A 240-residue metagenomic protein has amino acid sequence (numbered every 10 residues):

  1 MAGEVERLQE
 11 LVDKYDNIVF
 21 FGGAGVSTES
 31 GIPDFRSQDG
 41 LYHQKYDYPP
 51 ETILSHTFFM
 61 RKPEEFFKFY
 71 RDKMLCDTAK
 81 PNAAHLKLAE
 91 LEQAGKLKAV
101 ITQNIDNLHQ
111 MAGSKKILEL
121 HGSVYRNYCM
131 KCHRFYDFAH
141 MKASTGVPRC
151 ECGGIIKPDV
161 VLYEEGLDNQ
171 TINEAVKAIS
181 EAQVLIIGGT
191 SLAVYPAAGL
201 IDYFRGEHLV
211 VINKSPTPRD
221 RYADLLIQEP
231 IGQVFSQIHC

Functional and structural regions predicted by a protein language model:
M1-C240: Conserved catalytic core of sirtuin-type NAD+-dependent deacylases
